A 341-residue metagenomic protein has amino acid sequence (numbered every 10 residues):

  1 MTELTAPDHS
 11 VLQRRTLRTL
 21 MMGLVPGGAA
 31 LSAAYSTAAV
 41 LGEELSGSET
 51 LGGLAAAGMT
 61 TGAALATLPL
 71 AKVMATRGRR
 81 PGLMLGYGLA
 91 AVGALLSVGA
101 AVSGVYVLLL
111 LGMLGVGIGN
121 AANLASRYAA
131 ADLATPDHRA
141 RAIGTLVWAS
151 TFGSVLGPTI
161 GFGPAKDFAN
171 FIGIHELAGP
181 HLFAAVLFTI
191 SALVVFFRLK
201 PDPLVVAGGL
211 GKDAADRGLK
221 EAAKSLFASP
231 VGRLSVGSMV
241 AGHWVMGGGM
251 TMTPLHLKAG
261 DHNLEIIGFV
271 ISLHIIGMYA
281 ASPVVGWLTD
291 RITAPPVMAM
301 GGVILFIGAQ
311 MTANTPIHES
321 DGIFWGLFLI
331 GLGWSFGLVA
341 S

Functional and structural regions predicted by a protein language model:
T2-R14, K200-V236: Juxtamembrane intracellular "pre-TM" segments in multi-pass secondary transporters
V25, Y106-A121, G322-F336: Hydrophobic core of transmembrane alpha-helices in multi-pass small-molecule transporters, especially MFS/SLC-type
T37-E49, T251-V270: Short amphipathic helix-loop junctions that connect adjacent transmembrane helices in Major Facilitator Superfamily/SLC
A38, A121-T135, F336-S341: Intracellular juxtamembrane helix-capping segments at the cytosolic ends of symmetry-related transmembrane helices
A66-R79, A280-A294: Helix-to-loop junctions at the C-terminal end of transmembrane segments in multipass secondary transporters
G88-S103, I304-I317: C-terminal ends and interior cores of transmembrane alpha-helices in multi-pass membrane transporters/permeases
G161-F162, K166, A185-G209: C-terminal membrane-cytosol helix-exit motif in multi-pass small-molecule transporters
T289-A340: C-terminal transmembrane helical hairpin of 12-TM major facilitator-type secondary transporters
